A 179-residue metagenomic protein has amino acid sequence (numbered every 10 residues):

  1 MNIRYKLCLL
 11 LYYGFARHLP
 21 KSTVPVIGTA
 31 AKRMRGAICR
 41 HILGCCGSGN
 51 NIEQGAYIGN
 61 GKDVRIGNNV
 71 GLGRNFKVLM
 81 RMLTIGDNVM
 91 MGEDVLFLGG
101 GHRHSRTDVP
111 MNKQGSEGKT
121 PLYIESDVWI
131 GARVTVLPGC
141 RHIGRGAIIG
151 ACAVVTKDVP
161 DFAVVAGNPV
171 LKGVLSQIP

Functional and structural regions predicted by a protein language model:
M1-G49: A transmembrane-helix-recognition feature enriched in membrane-embedded lipid enzymes and envelope glyco-/phospholipid
T29, R35, A56-I66, G71-I143 (+2 more regions): Flexible, glycine/small-residue-enriched loop-and-beta-strand segment within the central core of proteins
G86, W129, I148-G150, V154: A generic "structured core" feature
K157: Short helix N-cap motif at coil->helix boundaries in the Bergerat
D161, A166-P169: Acidic, glycine-centered active-site loop in nucleotide-sugar glycosyltransferases
